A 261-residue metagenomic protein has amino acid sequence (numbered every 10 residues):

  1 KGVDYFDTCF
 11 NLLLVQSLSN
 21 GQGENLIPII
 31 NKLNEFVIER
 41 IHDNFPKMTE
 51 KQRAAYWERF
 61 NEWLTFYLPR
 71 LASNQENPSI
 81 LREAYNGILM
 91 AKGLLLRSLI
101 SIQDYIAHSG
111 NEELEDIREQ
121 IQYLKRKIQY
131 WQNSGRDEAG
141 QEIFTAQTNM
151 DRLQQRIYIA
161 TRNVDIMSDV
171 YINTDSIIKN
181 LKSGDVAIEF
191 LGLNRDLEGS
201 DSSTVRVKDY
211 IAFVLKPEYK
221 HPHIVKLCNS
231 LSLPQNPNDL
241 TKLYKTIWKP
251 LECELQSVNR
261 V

Functional and structural regions predicted by a protein language model:
K1-K245, K249, C253-V261: Alpha-helical solenoid repeat scaffolds used for protein-protein interaction
